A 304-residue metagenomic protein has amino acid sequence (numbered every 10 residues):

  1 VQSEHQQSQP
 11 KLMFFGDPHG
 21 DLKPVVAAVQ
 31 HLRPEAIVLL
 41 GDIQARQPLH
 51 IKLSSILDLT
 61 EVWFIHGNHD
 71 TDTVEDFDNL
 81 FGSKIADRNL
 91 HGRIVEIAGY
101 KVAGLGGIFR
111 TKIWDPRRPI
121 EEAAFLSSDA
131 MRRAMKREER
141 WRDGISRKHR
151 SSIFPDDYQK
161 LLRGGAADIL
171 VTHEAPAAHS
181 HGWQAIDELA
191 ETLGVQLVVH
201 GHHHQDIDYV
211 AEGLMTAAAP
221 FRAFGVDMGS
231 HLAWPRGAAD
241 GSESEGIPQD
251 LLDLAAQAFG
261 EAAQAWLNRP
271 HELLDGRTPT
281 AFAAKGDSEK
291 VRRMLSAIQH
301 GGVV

Functional and structural regions predicted by a protein language model:
V1-D58, D72, R163-A166: N-terminal active-site segment of His-dependent metallophosphoesterases
V1-K23, A98, G106-F109, E121-S127 (+2 more regions): Acidic, histidine-bearing metal-coordination/catalytic regions of metal-dependent phosphoesterases
Q2, Q6-Q9, P24-A27, V95-A98 (+2 more regions): Binuclear metal-dependent phosphoesterase catalytic core
F14-G16, I37-D42, V62-H69, N89-H91 (+5 more regions): Active-site neighborhood of phospho(di)ester-bond hydrolases with catalytic His/Asp-centered motifs
H19-V25, Q44-L49, N68-D76, R110-W114 (+3 more regions): Active-site environment of divalent metal-dependent phosphoester hydrolases
E61-I120: A basic- and aromatic-enriched beta-loop-alpha substructure that forms the phosphate/nucleotide- and DNA/RNA-contacting
Y100-E174: Active-site-proximal loop/helix segment associated with metal-binding centers of metalloenzymes
S242-V304: Non-transmembrane "mature" sequence context
